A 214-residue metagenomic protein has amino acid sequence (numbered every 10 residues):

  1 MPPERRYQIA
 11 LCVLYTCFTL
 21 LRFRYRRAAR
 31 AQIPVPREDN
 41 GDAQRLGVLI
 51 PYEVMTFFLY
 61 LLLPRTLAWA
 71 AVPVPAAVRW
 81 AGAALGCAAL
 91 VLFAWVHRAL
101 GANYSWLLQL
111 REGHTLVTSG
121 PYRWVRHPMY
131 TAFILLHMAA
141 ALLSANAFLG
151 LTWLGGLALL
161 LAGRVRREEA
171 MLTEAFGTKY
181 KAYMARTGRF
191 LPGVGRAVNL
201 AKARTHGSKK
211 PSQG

Functional and structural regions predicted by a protein language model:
M1-T118, L136-G214: Membrane-anchoring alpha-helices and their flanking helix-loop junctions
S119, R123-T131: Histidine-centered phosphotransfer motif of kinases
